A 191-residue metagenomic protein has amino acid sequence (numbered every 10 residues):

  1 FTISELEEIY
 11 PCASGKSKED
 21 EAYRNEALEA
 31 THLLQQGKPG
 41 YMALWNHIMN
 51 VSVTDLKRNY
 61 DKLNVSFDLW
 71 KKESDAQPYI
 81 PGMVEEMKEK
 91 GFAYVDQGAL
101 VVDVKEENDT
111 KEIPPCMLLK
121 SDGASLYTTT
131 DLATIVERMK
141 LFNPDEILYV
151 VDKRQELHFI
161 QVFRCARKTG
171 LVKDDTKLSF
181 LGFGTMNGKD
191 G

Functional and structural regions predicted by a protein language model:
F1-G191: NTP-dependent nucleotidyl-transfer catalytic core
